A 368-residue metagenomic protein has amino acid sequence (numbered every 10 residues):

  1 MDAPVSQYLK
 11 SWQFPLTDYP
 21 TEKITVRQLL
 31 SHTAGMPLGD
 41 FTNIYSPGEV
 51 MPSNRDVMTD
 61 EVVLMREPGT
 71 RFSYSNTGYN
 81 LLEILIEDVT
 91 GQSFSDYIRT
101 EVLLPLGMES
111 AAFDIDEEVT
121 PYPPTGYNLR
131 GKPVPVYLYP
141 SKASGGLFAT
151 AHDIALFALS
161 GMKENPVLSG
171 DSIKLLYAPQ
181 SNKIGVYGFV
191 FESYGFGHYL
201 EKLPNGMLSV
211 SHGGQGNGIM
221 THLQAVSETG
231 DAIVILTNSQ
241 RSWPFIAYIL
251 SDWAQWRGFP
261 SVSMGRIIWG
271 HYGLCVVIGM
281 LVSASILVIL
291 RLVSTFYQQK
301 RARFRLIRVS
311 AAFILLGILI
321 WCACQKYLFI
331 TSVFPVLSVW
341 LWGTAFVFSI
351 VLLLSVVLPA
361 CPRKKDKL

Functional and structural regions predicted by a protein language model:
D2, S6, S95, I154 (+1 more regions): Internal amphipathic alpha-helical segments of the cytochrome P450 catalytic fold
D2-T17, L106: Short, glycine/proline-biased beta-turn/loop segments that scaffold the active-site neighborhood
P4, L16, T42, S53 (+5 more regions): Alpha-helix initiation/capping motif
V5, L85-I86, V234: Hydrophobic aliphatic residue packing
T17-N217: Short, surface-exposed loop or secondary-structure junction motifs that flank catalytic or metal-binding residues
L138-L368: Catalytic loop of the DD-peptidase/beta-lactamase superfamily, centered on the K-T-G motif and neighboring
